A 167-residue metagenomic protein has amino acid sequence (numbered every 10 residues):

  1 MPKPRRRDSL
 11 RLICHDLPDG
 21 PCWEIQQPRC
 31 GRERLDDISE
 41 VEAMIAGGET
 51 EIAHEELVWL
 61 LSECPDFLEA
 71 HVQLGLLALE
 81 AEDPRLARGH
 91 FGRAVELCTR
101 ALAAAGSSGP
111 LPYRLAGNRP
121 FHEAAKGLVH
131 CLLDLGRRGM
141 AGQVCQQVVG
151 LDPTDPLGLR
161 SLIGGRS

Functional and structural regions predicted by a protein language model:
L17-D36, P110-H122: TPR-adjacent "capping" and linker segments in tetratricopeptide-repeat scaffold/adaptor proteins
C30-E63, G127, D134: Alpha-helical segment of the N-proximal tetratricopeptide repeat
F67, A101, R138, T154-P156: Residue-level recognition of tetratricopeptide repeat
A70, A104, A124, G158-L159: TPR alpha-solenoid repeat register
